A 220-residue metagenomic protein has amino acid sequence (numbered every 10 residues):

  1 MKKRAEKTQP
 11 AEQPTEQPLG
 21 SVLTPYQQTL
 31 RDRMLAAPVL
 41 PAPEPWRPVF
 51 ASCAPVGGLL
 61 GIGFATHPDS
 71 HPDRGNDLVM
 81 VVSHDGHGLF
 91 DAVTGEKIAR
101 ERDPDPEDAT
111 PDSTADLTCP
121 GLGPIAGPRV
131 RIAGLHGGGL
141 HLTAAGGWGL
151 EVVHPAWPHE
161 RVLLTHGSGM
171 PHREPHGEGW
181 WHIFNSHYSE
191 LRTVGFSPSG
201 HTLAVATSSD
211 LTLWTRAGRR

Functional and structural regions predicted by a protein language model:
K2-R220: WD40-repeat beta-propeller superdomains and closely related acidic/aromatic-rich repeat-like regions
